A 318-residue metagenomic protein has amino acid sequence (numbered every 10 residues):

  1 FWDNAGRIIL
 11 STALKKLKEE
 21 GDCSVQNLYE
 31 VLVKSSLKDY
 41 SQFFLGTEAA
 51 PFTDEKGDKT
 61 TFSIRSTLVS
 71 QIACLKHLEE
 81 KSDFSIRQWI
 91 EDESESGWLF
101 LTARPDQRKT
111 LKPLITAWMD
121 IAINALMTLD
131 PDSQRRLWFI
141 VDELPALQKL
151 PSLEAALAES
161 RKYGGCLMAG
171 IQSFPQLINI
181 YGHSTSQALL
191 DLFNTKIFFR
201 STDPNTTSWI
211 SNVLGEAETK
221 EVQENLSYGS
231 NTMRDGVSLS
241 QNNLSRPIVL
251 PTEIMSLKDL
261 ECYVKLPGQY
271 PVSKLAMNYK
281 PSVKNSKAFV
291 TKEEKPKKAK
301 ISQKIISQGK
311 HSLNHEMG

Functional and structural regions predicted by a protein language model:
F1-C166, I180-H183, L192, T252-S273 (+1 more regions): P-loop NTPase motor domains
L157-E159, Y163-Y263: Conserved ATP-driven motor cores of ASCE-family P-loop NTPases powering translocation/secretion/packaging/pilus
